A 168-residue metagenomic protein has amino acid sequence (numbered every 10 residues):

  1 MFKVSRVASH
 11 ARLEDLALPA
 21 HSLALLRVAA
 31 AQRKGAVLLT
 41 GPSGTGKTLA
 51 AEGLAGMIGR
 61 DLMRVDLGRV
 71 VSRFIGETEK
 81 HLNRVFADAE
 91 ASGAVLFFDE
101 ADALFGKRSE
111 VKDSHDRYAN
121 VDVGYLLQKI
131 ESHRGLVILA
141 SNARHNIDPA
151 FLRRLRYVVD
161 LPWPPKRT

Functional and structural regions predicted by a protein language model:
M1-S9: Interdomain "pre-motor" coupling segment immediately N-terminal to P-loop NTPase/helicase cores
L13-T168: Walker A/P-loop NTP-binding motif of AAA+ ATPase domains
